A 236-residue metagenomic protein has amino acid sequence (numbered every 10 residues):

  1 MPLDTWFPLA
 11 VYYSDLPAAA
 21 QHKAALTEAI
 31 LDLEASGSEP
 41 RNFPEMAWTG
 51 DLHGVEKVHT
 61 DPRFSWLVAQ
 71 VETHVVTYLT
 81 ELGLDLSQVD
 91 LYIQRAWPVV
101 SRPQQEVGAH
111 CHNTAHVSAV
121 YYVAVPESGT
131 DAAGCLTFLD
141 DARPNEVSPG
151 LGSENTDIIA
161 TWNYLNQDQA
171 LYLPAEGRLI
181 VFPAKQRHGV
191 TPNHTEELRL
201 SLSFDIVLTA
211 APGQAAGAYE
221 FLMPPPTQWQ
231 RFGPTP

Functional and structural regions predicted by a protein language model:
M1-D85, E106, Q228, F232-P234: Non-heme Fe(II)/2-oxoglutarate
H59-T60, L82-L86, Q105-A109, E127 (+2 more regions): Short helix-to-loop capping/linker segments positioned immediately adjacent to catalytic or ligand/cofactor-binding
L82-P103: Hydrophobic beta-strand-centered segment that forms part of the acyl-chain substrate-binding groove
D90, C111-A115, H194-L198: A generic structural micro-feature
I93, D131-A133, E197-S201: Short edge beta-strand segments in beta-sheet-rich domains
A96-P98, A119-Y121, L202-I206: A structural signal for short, well-ordered beta-strand segments
V99-L179, P212-G217: Catalytic core of non-heme Fe(II) oxygenases with the double-stranded beta-helix
A160-P236: Catalytic core of Fe(II)/2-oxoglutarate
